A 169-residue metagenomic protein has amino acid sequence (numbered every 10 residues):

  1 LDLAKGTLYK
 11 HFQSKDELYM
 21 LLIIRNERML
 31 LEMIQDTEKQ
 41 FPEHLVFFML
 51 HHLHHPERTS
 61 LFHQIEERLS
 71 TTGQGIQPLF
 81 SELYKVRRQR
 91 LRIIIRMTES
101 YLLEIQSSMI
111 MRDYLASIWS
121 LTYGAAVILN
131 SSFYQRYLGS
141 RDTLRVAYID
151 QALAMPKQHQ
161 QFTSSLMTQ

Functional and structural regions predicted by a protein language model:
D2-F12: Short hydrophobic/aromatic patch on the recognition helix
Q13-S14, I24: Residue-level detection of the helix-turn-helix DNA-binding "recognition helix"
S14-Y19, L30: Short amphipathic alpha-helical segment with a characteristic S/N-K-E followed by hydrophobic residues
L21, R25, I34-S60, S108-I118: Hydrophobic alpha-helical connector segments
L22, P42-P56, K85, N130 (+5 more regions): Alpha-helical bundle regulatory/interaction domains
H54-S81, V127-S131: Amphipathic alpha-helical segments used for helix-helix packing
Q74-I105, M109-A116: Amphipathic alpha-helical packing segments from all-alpha helical-bundle domains
L102-D150, T163-M167: Hydrophobic/aromatic-rich alpha-helical bundle segments in the mid-to-C-terminal region
